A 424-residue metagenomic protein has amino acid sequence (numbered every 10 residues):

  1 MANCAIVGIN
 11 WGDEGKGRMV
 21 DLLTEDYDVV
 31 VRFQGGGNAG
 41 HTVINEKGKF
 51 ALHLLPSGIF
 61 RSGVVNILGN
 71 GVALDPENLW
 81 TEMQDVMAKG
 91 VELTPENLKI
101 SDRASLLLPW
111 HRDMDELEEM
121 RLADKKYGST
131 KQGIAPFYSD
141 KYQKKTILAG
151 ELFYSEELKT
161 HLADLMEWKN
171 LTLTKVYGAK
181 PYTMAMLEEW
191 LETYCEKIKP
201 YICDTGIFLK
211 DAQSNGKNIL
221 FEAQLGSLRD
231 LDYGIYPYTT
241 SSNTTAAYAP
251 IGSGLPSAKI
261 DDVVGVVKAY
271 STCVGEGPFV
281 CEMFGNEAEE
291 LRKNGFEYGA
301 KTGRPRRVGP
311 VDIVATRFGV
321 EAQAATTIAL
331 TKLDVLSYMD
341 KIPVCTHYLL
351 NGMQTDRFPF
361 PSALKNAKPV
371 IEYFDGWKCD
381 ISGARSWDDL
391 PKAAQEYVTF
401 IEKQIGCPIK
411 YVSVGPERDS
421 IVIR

Functional and structural regions predicted by a protein language model:
M1-R424: Non-transmembrane, aqueous-exposed alpha-helical and coiled segments at domain scale
